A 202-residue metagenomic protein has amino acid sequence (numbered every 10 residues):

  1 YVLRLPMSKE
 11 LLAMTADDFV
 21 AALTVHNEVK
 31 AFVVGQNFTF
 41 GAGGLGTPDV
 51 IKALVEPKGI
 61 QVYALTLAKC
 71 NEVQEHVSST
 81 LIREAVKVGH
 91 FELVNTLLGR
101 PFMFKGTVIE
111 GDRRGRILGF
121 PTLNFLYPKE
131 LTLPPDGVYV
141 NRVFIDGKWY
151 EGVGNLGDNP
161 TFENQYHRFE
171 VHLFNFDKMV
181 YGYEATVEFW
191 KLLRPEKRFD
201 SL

Functional and structural regions predicted by a protein language model:
Y1-P6: Short, well-structured secondary-structure segments
S8, A68-C70, P160, L193: Short, solvent-exposed coil/turn elements at secondary-structure transition points
E10-P121, D200: Classical nucleotidyltransferase
G111-L202: Phosphate/ribose-recognition catalytic cores of enzymes acting on nucleotide-derived substrates
